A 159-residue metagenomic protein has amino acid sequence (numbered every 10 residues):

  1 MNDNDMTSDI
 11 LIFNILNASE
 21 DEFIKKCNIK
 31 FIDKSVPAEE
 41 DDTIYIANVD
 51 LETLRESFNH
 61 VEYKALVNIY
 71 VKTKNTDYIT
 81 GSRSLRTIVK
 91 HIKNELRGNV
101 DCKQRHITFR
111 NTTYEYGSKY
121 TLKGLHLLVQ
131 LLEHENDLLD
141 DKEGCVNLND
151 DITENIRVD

Functional and structural regions predicted by a protein language model:
M1-S57, I152-D159: Small/polar-rich, solvent-exposed N-terminal microdomains that initiate assembly or binding
I12, L16, I29, I44-I46 (+4 more regions): Hydrophobic beta-strand residues in large extracellular and virion-surface proteins
E40-T43, R86-D140: Acidic-leaning, charged glycine-interspersed low-complexity segments
L54-V61, R83-R86: A structural signal for the main folded, soluble domain(s) of proteins
H60-D77, L122-N136: Oligomerization/assembly interface segments of phage tail-like spikes and tubes
D77-R83: Short, conserved charged micro-motifs
E135-D159: C-terminal tail/extension regions appended to the core domain(s) of diverse proteins
